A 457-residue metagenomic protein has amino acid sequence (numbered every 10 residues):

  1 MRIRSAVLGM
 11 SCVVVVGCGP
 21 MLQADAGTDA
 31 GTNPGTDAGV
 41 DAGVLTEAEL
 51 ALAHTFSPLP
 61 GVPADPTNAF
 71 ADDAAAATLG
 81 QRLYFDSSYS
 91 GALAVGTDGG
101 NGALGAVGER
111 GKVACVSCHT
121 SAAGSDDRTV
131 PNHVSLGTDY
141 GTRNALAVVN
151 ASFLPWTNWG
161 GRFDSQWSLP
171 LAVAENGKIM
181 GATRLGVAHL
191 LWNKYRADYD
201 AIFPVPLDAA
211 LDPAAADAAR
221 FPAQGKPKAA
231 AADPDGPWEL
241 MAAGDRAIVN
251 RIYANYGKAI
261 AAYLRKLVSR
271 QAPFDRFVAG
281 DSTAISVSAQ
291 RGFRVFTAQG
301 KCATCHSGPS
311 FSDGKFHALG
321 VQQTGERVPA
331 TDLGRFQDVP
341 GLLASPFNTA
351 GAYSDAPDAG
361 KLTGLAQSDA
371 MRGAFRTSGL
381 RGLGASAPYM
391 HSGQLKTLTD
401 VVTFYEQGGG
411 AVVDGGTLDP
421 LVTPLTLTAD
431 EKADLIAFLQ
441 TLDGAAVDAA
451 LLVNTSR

Functional and structural regions predicted by a protein language model:
R2-S5, C18-R457: Periplasmic c-type cytochrome electron-transfer domains
G9-G17: Bacterial N-terminal signal peptides
